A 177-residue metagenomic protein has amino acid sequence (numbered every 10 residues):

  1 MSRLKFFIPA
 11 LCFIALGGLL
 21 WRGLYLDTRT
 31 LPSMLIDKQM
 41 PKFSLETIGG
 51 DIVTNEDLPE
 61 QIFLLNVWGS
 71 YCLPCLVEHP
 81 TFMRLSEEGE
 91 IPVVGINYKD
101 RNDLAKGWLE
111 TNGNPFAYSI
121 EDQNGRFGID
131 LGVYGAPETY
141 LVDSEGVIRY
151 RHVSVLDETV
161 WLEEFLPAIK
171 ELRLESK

Functional and structural regions predicted by a protein language model:
M1-S44: N-terminal targeting signals for export/organelle localization
Y25-L26, L45-I52, S119-D122: Short gly/ser/thr-rich secondary-structure transition/capping motifs
Q39, P92, A117-Y118: Conserved beta-strand segments of alpha/beta enzyme cores
F43-L64: A short beta-strand-turn-helix
L64-L65, V93, T139: Hydrophobic beta-strand anchors of alpha/beta hydrolase catalytic cores
N66-C72: Aromatic-flanked redox-active Cys/Sec active sites in thiol-based oxidoreductases, especially the WC-centered
L76-G113, Q123-D130: Structural microenvironment flanking redox-active thiols in thiol-disulfide oxidoreductases
E110-P115, D122-R173: Thiol/disulfide oxidoreductase modules built on the thioredoxin-like
